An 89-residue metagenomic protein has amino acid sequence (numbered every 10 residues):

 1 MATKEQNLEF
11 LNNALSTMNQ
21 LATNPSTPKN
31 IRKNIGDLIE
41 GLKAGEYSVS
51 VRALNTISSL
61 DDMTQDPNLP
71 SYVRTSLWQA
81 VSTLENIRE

Functional and structural regions predicted by a protein language model:
M1-E89: Peripheral, non-catalytic segments of secretory and membrane proteins
